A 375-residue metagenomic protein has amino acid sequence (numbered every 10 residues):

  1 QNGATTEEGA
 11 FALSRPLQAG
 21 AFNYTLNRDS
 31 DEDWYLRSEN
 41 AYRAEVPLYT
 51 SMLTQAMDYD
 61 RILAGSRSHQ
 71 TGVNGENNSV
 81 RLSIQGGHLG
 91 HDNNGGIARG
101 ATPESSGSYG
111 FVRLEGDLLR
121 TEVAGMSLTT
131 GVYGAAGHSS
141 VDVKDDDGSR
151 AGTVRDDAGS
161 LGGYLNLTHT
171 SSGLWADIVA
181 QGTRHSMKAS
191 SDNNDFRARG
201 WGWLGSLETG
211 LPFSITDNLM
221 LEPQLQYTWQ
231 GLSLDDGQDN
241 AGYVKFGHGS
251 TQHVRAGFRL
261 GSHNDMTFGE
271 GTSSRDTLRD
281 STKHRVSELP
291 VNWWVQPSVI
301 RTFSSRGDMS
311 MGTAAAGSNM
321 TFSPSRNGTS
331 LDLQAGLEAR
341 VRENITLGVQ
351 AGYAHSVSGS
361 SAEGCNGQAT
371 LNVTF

Functional and structural regions predicted by a protein language model:
Q1-S38: Extracellular, surface-exposed repeat/solenoid domains
G9-F11, N93-N94, R306: Short conserved micro-motifs at the rims of enzyme active sites and ligand-binding pockets
A12, N23-N27, Y35, S106 (+7 more regions): Ser/Thr- (and often Asn-) enriched beta-sheet segments in non-cytosolic proteins
R37-Q224, W229, D235-G237, S325 (+1 more regions): Outer membrane beta-barrel translocator domains of Type V secretion systems
E122, G159-G162, G247-F375: Outer membrane beta-barrel transmembrane domains
D235-H248: Acidic, Ser/Thr-rich low-complexity linear motifs
